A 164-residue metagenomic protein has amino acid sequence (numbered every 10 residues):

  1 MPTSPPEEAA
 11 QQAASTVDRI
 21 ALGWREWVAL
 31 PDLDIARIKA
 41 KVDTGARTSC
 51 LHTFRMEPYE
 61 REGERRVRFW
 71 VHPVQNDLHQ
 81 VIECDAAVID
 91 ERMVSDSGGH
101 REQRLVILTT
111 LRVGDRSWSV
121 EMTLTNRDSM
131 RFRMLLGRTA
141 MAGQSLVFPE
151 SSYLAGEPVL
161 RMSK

Functional and structural regions predicted by a protein language model:
M1-K164: Pepsin/retropepsin-fold aspartyl endopeptidases
